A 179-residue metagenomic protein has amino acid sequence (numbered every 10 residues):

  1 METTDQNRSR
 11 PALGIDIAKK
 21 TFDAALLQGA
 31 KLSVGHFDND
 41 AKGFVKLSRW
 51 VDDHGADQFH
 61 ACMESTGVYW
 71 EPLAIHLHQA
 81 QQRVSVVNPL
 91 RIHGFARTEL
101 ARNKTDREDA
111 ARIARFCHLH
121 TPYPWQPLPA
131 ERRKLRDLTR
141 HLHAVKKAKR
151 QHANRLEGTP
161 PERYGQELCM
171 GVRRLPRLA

Functional and structural regions predicted by a protein language model:
M1-A179: A detector of single, family-specific signature residues that are central to catalytic or substrate-handling motifs
